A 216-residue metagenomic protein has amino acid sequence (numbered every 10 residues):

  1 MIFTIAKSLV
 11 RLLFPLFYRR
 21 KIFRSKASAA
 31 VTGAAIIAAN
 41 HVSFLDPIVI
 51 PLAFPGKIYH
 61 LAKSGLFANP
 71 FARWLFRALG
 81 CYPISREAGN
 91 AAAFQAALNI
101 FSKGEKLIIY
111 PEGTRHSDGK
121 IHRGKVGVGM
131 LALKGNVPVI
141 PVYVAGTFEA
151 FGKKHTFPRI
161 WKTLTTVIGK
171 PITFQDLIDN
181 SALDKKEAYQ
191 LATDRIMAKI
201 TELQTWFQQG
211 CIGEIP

Functional and structural regions predicted by a protein language model:
M1-S25, N69-L79: A transmembrane-helix-recognition feature enriched in membrane-embedded lipid enzymes and envelope glyco-/phospholipid
I5, A92-P216: Non-catalytic C-terminal accessory region of glycerolipid acyltransferases and related lyso-lipid remodeling enzymes
R11, I48, G129-M130: Active-site phosphate/pyrophosphate- and oxyanion-stabilizing loops and adjacent acidic/basic residues in soluble
P15, A29-A88, A96: Catalytic core of membrane glycerolipid acyltransferases/transacylases, capturing the structured, soluble-facing
R19, P55-K57, A78, G104 (+1 more regions): A generic structural signal for alpha->beta connector loops
R20-K21, A88-F94: Glycine-rich, highly charged phosphate/nucleotide-binding loops
R24-T32, E214-P216: Short secondary-structure junction/hinge motifs that connect adjacent elements
K26, S64, S85, Y143 (+1 more regions): Residues at the C-termini of beta-strands that transition into short coil/loop
